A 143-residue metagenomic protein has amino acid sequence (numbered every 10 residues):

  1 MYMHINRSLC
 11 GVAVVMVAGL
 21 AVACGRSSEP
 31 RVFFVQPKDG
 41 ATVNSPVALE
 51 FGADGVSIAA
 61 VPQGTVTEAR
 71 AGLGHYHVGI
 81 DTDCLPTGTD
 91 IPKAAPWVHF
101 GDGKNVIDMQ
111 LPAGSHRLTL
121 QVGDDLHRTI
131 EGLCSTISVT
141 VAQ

Functional and structural regions predicted by a protein language model:
Y2-V12: Bacterial N-terminal signal peptides that target proteins for export
A21-A23: C-terminal motif of bacterial Sec signal peptides marking the signal peptidase cleavage site
R26-N44, D54: Short, compositionally biased P/S/T/A/G/V-rich stretches that sit at domain boundaries
G40, P46-D54, I58-Q143: Long, low-complexity serine/threonine/glycine- and acidic-rich segments characteristic of extracellular
